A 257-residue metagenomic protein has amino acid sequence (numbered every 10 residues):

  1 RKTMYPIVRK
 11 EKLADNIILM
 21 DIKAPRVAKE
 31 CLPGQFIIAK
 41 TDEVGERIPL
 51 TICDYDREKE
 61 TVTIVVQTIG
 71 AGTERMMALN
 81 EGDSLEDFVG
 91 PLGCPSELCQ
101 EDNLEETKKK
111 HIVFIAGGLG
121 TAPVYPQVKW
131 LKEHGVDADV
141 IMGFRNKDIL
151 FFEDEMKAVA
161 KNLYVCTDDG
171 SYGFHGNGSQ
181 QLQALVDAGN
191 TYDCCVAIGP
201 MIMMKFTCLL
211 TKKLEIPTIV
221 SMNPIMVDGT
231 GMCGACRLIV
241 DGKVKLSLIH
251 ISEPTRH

Functional and structural regions predicted by a protein language model:
K2-D83: Ferredoxin-reductase
A39, D87-F88, L238: A generic structural signal for residues embedded in beta-strands
D42, G90-P91, D241: Short, surface-exposed secondary-structure boundary micro-motifs
E74-I225: FNR/FR-type flavoprotein reductase catalytic core
A184, I239-G242, H257: Secreted/processed peptides and extracellular or luminal domains of membrane proteins
P224-I249: Local cysteine-cluster metal-coordination motifs and their immediate loop/turn environment, predominantly Fe-S cluster
I249-H257: Conserved small/polar residues in nucleotide/adenosyl-binding loops
